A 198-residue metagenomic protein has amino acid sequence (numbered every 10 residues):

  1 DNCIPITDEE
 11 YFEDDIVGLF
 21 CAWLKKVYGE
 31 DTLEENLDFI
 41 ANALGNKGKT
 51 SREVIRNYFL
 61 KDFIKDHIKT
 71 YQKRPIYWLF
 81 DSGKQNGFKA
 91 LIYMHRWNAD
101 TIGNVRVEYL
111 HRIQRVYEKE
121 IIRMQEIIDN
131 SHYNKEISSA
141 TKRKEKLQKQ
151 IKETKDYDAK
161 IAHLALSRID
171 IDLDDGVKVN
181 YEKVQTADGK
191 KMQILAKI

Functional and structural regions predicted by a protein language model:
D1-I198: Terminal accessory regions of large proteins
